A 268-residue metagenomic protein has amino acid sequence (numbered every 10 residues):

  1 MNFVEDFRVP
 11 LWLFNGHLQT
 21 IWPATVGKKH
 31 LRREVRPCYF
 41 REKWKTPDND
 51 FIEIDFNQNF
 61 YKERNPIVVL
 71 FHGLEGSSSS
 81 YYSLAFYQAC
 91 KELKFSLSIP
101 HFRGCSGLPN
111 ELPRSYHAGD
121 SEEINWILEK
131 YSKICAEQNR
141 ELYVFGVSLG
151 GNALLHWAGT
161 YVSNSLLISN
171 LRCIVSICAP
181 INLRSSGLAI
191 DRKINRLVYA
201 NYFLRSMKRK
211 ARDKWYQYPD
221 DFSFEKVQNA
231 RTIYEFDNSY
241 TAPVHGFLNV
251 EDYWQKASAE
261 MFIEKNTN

Functional and structural regions predicted by a protein language model:
G16-F60: N-terminal cap/lid segment of alpha/beta-hydrolase-fold proteins
T46, D50, S79, Y116-I124: Phosphate/oxyanion-binding active-site loops and adjacent basic polyanion-contact surfaces
I52, R64, S79, R184-S186: Short helix/loop capping segments that flank catalytic or ligand/cofactor-binding pockets
N57-E111, W126, K130: Short, surface-exposed "cap/lid" segments of acyl-processing enzymes
C105-Y143: Catalytic nucleophile-loop/oxyanion-hole region of alpha/beta-hydrolase and closely related hydrolase-like folds
K133-H245: Alpha/beta-hydrolase-fold enzymes
N170-L171, K265-N268: Short, proline-enriched alpha-helix->beta-strand connector loops that line the catalytic pocket of alpha/beta-hydrolase
S239-I263: Active-site nucleophile elbow and catalytic-triad environment of alpha/beta-hydrolase enzymes
